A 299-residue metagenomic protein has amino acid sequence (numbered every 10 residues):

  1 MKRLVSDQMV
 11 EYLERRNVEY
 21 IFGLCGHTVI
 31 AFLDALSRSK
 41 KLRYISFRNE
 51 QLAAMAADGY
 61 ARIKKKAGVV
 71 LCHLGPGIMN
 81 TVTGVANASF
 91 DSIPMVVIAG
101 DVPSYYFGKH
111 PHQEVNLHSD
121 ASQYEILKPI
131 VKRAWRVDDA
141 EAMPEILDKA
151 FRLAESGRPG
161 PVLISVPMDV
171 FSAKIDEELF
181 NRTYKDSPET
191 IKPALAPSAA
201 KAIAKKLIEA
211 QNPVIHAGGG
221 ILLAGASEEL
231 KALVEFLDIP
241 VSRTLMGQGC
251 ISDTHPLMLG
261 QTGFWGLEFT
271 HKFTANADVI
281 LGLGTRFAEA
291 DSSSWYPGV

Functional and structural regions predicted by a protein language model:
M1-V299: N-terminal alpha/beta PP-like core and its mobile active-site loop of ThDP/TPP-dependent enzymes
